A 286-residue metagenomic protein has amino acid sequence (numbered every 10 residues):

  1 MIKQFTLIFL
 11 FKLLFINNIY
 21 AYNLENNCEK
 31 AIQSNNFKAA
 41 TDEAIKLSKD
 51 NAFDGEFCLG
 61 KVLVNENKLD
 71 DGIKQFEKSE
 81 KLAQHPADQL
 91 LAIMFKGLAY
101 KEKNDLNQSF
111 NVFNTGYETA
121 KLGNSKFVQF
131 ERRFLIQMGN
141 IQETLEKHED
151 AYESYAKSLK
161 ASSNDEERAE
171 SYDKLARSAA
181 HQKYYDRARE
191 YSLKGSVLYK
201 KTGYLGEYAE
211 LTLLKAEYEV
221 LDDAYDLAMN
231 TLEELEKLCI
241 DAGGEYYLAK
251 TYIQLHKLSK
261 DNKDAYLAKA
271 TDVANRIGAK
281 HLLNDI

Functional and structural regions predicted by a protein language model:
F15-C58, V62-N67: N-terminal leader/linker segments that initiate helical-solenoid repeat arrays
A44, E80-A83, Y100, A120-L122 (+7 more regions): Eukaryotic all-alpha helical interaction scaffolds
D50, A87, F127-Q129, E166 (+4 more regions): Residue signature of alpha-solenoid helical repeat architecture, marking inter-repeat boundaries and helix-start
D54, L91, Q129-R133, E170 (+3 more regions): Residue register of alpha-helical TPR repeats
